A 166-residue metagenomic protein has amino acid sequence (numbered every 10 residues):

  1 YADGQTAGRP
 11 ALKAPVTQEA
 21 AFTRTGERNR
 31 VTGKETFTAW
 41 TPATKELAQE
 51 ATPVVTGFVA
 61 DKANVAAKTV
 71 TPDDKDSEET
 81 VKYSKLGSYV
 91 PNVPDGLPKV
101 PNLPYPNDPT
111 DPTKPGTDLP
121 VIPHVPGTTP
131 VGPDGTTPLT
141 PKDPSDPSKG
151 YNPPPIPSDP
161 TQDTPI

Functional and structural regions predicted by a protein language model:
Y1-I166: Extracellular modular ligand-binding repeats in secreted and cell-surface proteins
